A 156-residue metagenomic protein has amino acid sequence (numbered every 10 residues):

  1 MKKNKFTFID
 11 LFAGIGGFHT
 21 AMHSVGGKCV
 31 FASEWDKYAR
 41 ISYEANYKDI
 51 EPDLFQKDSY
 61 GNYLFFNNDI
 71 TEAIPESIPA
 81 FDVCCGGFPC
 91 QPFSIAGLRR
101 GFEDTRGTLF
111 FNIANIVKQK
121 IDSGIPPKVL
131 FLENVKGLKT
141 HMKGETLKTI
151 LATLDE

Functional and structural regions predicted by a protein language model:
M1-E156: Conserved active-site and SAM-binding loop architecture of S-adenosyl-L-methionine-dependent nucleic-acid
